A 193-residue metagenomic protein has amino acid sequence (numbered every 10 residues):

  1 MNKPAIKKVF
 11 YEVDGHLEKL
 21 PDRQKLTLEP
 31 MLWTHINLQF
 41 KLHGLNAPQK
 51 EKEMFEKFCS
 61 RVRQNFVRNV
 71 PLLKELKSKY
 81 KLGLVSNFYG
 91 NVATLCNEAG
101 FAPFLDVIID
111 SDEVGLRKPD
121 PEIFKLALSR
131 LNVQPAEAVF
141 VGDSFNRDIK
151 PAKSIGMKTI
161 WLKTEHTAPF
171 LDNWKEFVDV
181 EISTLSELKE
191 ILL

Functional and structural regions predicted by a protein language model:
M1-P71, T94: N-terminal helical cap/lid subdomain that shapes the substrate entry/recognition surface in HAD-like hydrolases
P4, N46-Q49, V70, K74 (+1 more regions): Asp-based, Mg2+/Mn2+-dependent phosphohydrolase catalytic module
I36-Q39, L76, A127: Broad structural signal for hydrophobic residues in well-ordered alpha-helices, predominantly aliphatic
